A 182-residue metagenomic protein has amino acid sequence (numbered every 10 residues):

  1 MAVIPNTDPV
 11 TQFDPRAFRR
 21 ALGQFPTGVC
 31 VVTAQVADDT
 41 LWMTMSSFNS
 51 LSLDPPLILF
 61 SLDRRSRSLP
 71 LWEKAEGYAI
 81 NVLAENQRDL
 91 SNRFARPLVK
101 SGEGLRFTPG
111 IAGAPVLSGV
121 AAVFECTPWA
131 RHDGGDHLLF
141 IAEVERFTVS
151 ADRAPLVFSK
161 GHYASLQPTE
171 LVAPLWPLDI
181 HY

Functional and structural regions predicted by a protein language model:
A2-Y182: Basic, polyanion-binding surface patches
